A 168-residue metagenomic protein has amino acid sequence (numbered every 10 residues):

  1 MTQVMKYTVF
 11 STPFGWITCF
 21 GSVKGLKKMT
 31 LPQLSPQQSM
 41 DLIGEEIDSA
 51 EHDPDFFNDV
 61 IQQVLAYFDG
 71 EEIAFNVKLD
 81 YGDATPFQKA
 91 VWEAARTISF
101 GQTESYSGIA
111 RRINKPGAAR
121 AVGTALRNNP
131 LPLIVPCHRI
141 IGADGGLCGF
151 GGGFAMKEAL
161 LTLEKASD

Functional and structural regions predicted by a protein language model:
M1-K115, L163, S167-D168: Basic nucleic-acid-binding alpha-helical/helix-turn surface characteristic of O6-alkylguanine DNA
I98, N129-L131: Substrate-binding/gating loop at the entrance of the active-site cleft, primarily in PLP-dependent aminotransferase-like
P116-A119, L160: LysM (lysin motif) carbohydrate-binding repeats in extracellular/periplasmic proteins that recognize
R120-N129: Regulatory, non-catalytic segments
I134: Major-groove DNA-recognition helix of helix-turn-helix-type DNA-binding domains
A143-D168: …primarily DNA-binding HTH/wHTH and HhH modules…
